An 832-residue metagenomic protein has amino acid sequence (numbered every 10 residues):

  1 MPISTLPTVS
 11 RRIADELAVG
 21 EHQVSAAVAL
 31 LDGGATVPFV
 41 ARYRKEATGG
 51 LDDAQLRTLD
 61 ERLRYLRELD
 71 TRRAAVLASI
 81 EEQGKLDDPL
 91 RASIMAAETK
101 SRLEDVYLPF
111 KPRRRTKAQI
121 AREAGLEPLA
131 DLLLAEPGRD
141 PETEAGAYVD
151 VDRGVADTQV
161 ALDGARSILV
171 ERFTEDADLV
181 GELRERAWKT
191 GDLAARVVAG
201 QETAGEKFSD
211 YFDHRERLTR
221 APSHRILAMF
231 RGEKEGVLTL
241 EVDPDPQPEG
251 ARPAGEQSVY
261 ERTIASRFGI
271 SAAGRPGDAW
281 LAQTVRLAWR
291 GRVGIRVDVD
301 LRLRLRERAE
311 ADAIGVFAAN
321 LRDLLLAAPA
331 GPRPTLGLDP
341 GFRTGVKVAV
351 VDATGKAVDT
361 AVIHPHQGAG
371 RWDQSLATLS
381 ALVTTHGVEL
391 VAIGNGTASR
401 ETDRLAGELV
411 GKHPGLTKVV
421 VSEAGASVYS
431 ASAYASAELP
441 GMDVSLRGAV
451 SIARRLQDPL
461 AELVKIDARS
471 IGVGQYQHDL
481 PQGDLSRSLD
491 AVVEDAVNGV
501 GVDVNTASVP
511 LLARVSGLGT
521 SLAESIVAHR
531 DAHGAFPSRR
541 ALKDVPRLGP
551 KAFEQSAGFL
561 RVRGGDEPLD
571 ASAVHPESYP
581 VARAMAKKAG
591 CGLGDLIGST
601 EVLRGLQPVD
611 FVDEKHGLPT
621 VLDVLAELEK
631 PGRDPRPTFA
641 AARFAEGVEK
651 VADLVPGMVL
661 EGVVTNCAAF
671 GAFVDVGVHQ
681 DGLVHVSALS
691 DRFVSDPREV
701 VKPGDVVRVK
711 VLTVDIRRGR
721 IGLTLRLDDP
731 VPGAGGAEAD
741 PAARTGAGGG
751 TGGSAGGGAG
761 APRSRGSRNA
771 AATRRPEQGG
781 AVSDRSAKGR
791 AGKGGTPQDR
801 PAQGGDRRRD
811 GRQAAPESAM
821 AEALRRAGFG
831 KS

Functional and structural regions predicted by a protein language model:
M1-S25, D32: Generic start-of-chain signal for non-secretory N-termini
P2-V9, E61, R67-K85, A92-M95 (+8 more regions): Long, highly charged, low-complexity intrinsically disordered interaction regions that mediate electrostatic DNA/RNA
V19-A54: N-terminal cofactor/phosphate-binding cores enriched in small/glycine residues, especially glycine-rich loops such as
G20-E21, G33-G34, K100-S101, R114 (+21 more regions): Short flexible coil/turn linkers enriched for glycine and charged/polar residues that connect secondary-structure
F39, D52-T58, Y65-G337, G341-M442 (+1 more regions): Duplex nucleic acid-engaging cores and interfaces of nucleic-acid transaction enzymes
Y43-K45, L134, D245, P340 (+11 more regions): Short, ordered loop/turn segments at secondary-structure junctions
E185-D192, L338-F342, G396-E401, V421-V428 (+5 more regions): A glycine-rich phosphate-binding loop feature that marks nucleotide/adenosyl-phosphate handling sites
V562-S832: Single-stranded RNA-binding regions, centering on S1/OB-family and related RNA-binding modules
